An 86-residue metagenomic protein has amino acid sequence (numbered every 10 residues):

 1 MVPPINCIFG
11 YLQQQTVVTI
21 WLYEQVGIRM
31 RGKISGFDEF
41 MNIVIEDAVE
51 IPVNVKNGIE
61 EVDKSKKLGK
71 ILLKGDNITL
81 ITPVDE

Functional and structural regions predicted by a protein language model:
M1-E86: Conserved RNA-binding domains used in RNP assembly and mRNA/RNA metabolism
